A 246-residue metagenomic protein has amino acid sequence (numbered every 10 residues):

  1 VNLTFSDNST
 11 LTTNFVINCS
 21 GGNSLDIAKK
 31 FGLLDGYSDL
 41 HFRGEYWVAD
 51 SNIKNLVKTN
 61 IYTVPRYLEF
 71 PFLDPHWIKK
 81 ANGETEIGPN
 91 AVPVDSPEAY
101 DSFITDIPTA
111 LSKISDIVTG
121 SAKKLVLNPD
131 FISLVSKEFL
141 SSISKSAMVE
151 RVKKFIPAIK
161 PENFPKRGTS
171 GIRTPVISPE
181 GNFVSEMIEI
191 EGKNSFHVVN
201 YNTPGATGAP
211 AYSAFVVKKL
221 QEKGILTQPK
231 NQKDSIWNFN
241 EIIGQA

Functional and structural regions predicted by a protein language model:
V1, V48-N52, I172-E180: Short, solvent-exposed polar/charged micro-motifs at secondary-structure junctions
N2-P108: Flavin-dependent oxidoreductases
N8-T10, K193-N194, N231, A246: Generic structural signal for short, solvent-exposed loop/turn connectors between secondary structure elements
L34-G36, L40, N52-K54, K80-S170: Flavin-binding catalytic cores
P75-K79, D234-F239: Extended, charge-rich low-complexity interaction segments
T119-I236: C-terminal catalytic lobe of FAD-dependent flavoproteins
N238-A246: Acidic, Ser/Thr-rich low-complexity intrinsically disordered segments
